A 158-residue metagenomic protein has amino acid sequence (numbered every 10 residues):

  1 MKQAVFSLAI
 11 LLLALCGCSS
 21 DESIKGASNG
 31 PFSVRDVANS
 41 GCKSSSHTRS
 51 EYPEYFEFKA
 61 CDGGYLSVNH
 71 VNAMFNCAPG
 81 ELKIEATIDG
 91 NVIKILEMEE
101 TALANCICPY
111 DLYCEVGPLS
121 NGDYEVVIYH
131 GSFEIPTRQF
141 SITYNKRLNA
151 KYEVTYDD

Functional and structural regions predicted by a protein language model:
M1-A4: Positively charged n-region of N-terminal signal peptides that target proteins for export
A14-G17: C-terminal motif of bacterial Sec signal peptides marking the signal peptidase cleavage site
D21-I93, I135-D158: Primarily secretory-pathway and cell-envelope proteins
C61, I88, N105-P109, L119-N121 (+1 more regions): Surface-exposed coil/turn segments at beta-strand junctions on protein surfaces, enriched
N72, E97-E99, P118-S120, H130-S132: A mature extracytoplasmic/lumenal domain signature
L96-G117: An anionic, turn-rich surface loop/hairpin at beta-sheet edges that serves as a generic interaction/coordination patch
A102-A104, H130-Q139: Short acidic/polar inter-strand loop motif in beta-rich domains
G122-V126: A short tyrosine-centered beta-strand micro-motif
